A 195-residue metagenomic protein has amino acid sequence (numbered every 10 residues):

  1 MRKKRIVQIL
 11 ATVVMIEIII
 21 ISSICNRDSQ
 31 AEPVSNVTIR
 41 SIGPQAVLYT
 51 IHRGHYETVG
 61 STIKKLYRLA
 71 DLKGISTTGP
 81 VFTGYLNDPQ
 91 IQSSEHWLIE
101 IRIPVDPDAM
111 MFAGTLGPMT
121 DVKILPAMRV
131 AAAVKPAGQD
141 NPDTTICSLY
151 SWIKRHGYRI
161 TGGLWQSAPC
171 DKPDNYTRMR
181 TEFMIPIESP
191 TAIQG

Functional and structural regions predicted by a protein language model:
R2-G195: A solvent-exposed interaction/effector surface
